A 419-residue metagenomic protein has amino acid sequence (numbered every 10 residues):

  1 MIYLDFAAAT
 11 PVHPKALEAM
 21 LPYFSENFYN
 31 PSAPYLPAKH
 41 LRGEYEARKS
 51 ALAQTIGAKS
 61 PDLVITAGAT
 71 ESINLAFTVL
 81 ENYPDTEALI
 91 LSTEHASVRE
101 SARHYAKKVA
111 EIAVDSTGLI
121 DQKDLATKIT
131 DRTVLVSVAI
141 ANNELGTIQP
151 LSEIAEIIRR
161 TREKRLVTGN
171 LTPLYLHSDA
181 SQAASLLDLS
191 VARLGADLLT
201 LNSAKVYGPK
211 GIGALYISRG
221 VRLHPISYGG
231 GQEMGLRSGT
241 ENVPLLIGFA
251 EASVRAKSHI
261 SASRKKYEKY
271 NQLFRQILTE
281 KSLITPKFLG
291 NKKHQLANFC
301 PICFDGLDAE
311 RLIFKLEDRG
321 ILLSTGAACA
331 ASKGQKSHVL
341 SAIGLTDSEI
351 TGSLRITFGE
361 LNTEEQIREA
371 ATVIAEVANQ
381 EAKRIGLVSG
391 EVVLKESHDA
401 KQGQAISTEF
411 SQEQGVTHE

Functional and structural regions predicted by a protein language model:
M1-E419: Pyridoxal 5′-phosphate
